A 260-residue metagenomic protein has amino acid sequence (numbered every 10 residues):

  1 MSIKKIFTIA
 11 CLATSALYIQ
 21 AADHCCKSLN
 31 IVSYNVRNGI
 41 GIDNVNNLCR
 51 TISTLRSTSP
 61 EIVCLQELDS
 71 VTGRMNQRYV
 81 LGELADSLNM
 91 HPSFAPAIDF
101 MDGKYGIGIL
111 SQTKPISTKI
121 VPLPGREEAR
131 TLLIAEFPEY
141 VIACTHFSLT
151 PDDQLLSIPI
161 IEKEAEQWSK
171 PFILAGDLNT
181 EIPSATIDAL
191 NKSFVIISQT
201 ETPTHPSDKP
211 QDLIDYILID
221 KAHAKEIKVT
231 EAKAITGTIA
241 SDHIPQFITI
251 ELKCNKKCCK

Functional and structural regions predicted by a protein language model:
S2-F7, L17-S87, D99-M101, P159 (+1 more regions): N-terminal, active-site-proximal structural segment of metallo-dependent hydrolase catalytic domains
A13-T14: Repetitive helical segments and hydrophobic/amphipathic motifs
C25-C26, S57, A85-D86, M101-D102 (+3 more regions): Extracellular/periplasmic catalytic domains that process cell-envelope and extracellular macromolecules
S28-I40, K119, I134, E139-S148: Active-site-proximal beta-strand elements of phosphoester/diester hydrolases
L29-V36, T51-M75, I142-T145, I161-I187 (+2 more regions): Active-site beta-strand/loop signature of hydrolases that rely on acidic residues for catalysis
D43-N44, I52, L68-Y140, E226-T236: Structured beta-strand-rich core segments of catalytic domains in phosphoester-bond hydrolases
R56-P60, A85-N89, S93, P115 (+3 more regions): Sec-exported extracytoplasmic/periplasmic mature domains
I120-P122, P151-L155, K163-I173, N179-K260: Metal-dependent phosphoester-hydrolase catalytic domains
